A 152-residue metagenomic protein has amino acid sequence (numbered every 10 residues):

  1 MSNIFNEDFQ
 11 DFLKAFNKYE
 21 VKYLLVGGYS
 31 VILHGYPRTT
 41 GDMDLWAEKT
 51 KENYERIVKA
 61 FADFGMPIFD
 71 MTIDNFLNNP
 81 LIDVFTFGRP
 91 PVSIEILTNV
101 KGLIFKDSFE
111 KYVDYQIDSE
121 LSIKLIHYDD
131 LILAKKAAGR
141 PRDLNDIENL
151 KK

Functional and structural regions predicted by a protein language model:
M1-K152: Compositionally biased terminal segments of proteins
